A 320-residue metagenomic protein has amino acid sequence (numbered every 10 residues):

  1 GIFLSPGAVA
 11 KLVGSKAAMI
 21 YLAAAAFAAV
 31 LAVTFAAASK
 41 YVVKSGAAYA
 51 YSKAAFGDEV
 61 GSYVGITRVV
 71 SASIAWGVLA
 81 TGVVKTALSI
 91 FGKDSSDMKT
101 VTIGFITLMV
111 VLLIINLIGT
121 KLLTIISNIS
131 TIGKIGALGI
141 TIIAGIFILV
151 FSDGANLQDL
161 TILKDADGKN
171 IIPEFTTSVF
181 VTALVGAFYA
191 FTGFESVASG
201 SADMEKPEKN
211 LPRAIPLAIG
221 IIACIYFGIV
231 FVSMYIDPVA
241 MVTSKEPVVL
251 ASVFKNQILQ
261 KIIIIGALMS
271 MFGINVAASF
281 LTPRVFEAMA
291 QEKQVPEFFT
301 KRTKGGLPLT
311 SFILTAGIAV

Functional and structural regions predicted by a protein language model:
G1-S5, Y189, I318: The first (N-terminal) embedded transmembrane alpha-helix
F3, K44, T67-G82, F191 (+2 more regions): Membrane-helix boundary/coupling elements in multi-pass transport proteins
L4-K99, G104, A218-I221: Extracellular loop-to-transmembrane helix junctions
G7-V9, Y49-A55, F180-N210, A214 (+2 more regions): Helix-loop junctions at the membrane interface of multi-pass solute transporters
A50-Y51, G57, S89-D94, D165 (+3 more regions): TM-loop-TM module centered on a large, flexible mid-protein loop between adjacent transmembrane helices in multi-pass
A80-L108, S152-F180: Inter-helical loop and helix-membrane interface segments of multi-pass membrane transporters/permeases
A87, T100-Q158, T192, I215-G220: Membrane-interface loop-to-helix entry segments
I118-N128, F194-I225, A290-G305: Hydrophobic, small-residue-rich membrane helices and short re-entrant helix-turn-helix hairpins that build
